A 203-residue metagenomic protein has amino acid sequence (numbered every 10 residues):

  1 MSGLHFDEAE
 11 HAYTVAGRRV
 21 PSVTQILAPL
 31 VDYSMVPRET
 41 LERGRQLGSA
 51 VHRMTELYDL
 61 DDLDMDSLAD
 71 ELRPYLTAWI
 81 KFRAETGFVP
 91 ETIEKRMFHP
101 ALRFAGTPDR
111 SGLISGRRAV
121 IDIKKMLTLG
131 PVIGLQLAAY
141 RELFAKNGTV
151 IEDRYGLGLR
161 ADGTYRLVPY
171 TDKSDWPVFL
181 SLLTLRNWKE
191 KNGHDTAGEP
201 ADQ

Functional and structural regions predicted by a protein language model:
M1-A105: Metal-dependent nuclease catalytic cores that hydrolyze phosphodiester bonds in DNA/RNA, characterized by
K95-P200: Nucleic-acid nuclease catalytic cores
